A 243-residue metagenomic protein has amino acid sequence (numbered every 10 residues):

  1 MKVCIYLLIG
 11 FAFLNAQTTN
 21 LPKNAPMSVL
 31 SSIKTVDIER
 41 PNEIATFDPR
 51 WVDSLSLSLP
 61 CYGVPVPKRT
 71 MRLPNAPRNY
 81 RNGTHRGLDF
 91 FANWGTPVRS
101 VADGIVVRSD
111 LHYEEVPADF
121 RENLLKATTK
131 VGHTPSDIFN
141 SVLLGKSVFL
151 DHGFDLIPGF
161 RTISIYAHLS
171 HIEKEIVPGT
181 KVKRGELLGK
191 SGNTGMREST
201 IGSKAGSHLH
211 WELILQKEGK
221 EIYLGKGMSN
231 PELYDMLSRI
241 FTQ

Functional and structural regions predicted by a protein language model:
M1-L7: Sec-dependent signal peptide recognition, specifically the positively charged N-region followed immediately by
L7-Q17: Hydrophobic h-region of N-terminal signal peptides that target proteins for export in Gram-negative bacteria
T18-E43, G159, K174-N193, R197-Q243: Acidic, glycine-rich catalytic/binding loops that coordinate metals and/or anionic ligands
T18-K146, G153-D155, R184, R197 (+1 more regions): Surface-exposed, glycine-biased beta-strand/turn segments
F90-A92, H168-I176: Short alpha-helix capping/helix-loop boundary micro-motifs
R108, H168-H171, L215: A residue-level detector for short acidic-glycine micro-motifs
H112, L169, N193-T194: Residue-level structural signal for beta-strand termini and adjacent loop
V148-Y166: Short beta-strand-turn/beta-hairpin segments enriched in glycine/proline and small hydrophobics that form edge-strand
